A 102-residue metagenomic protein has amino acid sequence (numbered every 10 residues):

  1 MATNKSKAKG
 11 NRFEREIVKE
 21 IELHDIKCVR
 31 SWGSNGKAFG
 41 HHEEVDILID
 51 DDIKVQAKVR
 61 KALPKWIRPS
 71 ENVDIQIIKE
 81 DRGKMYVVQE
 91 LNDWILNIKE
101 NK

Functional and structural regions predicted by a protein language model:
M1-K102: Catalytic phosphate/metal-binding cores of nucleic-acid and nucleotide-processing enzymes, i.e., regions that mediate
